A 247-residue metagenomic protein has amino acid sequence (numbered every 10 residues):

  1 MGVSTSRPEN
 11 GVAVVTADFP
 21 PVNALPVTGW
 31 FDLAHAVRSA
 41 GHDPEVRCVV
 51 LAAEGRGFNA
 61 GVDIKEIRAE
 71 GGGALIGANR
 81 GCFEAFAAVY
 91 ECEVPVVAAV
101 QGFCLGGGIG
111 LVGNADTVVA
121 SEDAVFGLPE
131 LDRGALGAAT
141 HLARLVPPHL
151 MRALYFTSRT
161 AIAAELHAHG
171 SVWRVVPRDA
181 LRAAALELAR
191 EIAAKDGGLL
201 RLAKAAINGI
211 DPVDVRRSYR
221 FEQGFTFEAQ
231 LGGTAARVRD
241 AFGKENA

Functional and structural regions predicted by a protein language model:
M1-E54: Conserved CoA-thioester-binding segment of acyl-CoA-metabolizing enzymes
M1-N10, F19, D43, S158-A164 (+2 more regions): C-terminal alpha-helix plus adjacent terminal tail
V15, L51, D63, L111-G113 (+3 more regions): Hydrophobic/aromatic residues within transmembrane alpha-helices of multi-pass small-molecule transporters
T28-A34, G81, A88, A184 (+2 more regions): Charged catalytic carboxylate motif
W30, I64, C82, A139 (+4 more regions): A general structural signal for well-ordered alpha-helical segments in protein cores
E45, A52-A88, D214: Glycine- (often His-adjacent) and acidic-residue-rich active-site loop that binds/positions the CoA thioester
R56-A60, C104-G106, A247: Short, active-site-adjacent cap segments at secondary-structure transitions
A88-G197: Crotonase-fold acyl-CoA enzyme core
